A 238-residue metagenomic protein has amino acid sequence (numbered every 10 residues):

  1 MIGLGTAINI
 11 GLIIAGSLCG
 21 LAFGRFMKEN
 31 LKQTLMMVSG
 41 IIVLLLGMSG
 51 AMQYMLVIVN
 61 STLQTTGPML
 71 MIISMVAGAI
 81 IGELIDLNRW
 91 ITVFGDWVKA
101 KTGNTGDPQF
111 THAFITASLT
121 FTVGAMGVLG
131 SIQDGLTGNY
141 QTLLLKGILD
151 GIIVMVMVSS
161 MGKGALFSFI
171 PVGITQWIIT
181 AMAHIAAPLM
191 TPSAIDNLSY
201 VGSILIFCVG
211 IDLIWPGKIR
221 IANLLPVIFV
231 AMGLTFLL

Functional and structural regions predicted by a protein language model:
M1, E29-N30, L87-A113: Intrinsically disordered, low-complexity non-transmembrane regions of multi-pass membrane transporters
I2-A15, T66-I73, S131, G135-G147 (+2 more regions): Structural signature of hydrophobic alpha-helical transmembrane segments
I8-G16, G20, G24, G40-I41 (+15 more regions): Alpha-helical transmembrane segments in multi-pass membrane proteins
A22-E29, M52-N60: Short, hydrophobic transmembrane alpha-helix segments
S39-M55: A generic, lipid-embedded transmembrane alpha helix
L56-R89: Alpha-helical transmembrane-segment detector that highlights a single hydrophobic TM helix and its immediate
K99, P108-I185: Helix-loop-helix junctions within the multi-pass membrane cores of secondary transporters/permeases
G210-F229: Interfacial loop-to-transmembrane junctions
